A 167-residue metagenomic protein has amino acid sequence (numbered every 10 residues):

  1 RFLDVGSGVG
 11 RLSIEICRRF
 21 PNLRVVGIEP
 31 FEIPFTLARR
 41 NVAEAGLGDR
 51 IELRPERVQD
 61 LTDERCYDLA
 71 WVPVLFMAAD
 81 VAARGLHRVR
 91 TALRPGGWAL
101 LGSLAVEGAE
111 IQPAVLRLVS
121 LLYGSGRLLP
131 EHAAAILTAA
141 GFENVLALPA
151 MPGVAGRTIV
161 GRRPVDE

Functional and structural regions predicted by a protein language model:
F31: Conserved SAM/SAH-binding beta-strand->alpha-helix loop
Q59-A70: A short acidic, Gly/Pro-enriched loop at the edge of an enzyme's catalytic core that lines a small-molecule cofactor
D68-V81: A short SAM/SAH-binding and catalytic strip from SAM-dependent methyltransferases
A83-P95: A short glycine-rich, Lys/Arg-flanked "PGG" loop and its adjoining helix->strand segment in the class I
G97-S103: Conserved beta-strand signature within the Rossmann-like core of class I S-adenosyl-L-methionine
V106-G124: Short, glycine-/aromatic-enriched active-site segment of Class I SAM-dependent methyltransferases
S125-G141: Short alpha-helix
E143-E167: Core SAM-dependent methyltransferase catalytic element
